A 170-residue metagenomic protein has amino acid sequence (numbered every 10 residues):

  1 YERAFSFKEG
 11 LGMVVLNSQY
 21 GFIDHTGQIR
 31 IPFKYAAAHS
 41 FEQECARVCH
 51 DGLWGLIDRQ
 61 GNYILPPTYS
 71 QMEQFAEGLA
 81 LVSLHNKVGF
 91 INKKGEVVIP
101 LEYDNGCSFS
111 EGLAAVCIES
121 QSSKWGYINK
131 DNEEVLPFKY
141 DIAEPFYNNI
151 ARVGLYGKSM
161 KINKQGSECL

Functional and structural regions predicted by a protein language model:
Y1-L170: Residue-level detector of conserved, function-critical positions
